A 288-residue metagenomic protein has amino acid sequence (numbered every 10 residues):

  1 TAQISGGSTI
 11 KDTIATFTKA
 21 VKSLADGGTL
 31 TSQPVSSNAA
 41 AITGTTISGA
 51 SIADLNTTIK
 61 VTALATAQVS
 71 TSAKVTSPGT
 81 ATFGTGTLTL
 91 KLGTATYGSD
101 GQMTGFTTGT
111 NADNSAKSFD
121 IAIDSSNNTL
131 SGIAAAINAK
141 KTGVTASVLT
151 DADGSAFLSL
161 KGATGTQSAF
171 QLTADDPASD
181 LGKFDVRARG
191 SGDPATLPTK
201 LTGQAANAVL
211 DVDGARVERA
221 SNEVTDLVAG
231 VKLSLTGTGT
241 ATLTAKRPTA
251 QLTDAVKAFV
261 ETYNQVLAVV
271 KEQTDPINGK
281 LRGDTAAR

Functional and structural regions predicted by a protein language model:
T1-V269, R288: Bacterial flagellar/type III secretion structural subunits and associated motility module proteins, recognized via
A268-R288: Extracellular ectodomain/stalk regions of secreted and cell-surface proteins
